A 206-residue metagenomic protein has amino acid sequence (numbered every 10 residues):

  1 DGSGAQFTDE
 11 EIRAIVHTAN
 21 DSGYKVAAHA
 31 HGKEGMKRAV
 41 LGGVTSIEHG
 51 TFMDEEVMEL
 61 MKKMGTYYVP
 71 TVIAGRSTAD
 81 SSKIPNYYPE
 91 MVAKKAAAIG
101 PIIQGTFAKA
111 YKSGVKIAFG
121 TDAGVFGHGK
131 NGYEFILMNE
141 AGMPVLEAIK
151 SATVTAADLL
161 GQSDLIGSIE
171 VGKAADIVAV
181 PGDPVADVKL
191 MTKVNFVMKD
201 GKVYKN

Functional and structural regions predicted by a protein language model:
D1-Y68, A97-I117: Histidine/acidic residue-rich metal-binding segments in metalloenzymes
N20-K25, Y87-M91, I99-D183: His/Asp/Glu-enriched, well-ordered alpha-helical/loop segment that forms or immediately abuts the divalent-metal
G32-E34, V72-A74, A123: Active-site-proximal loop/turn and secondary-structure-junction residues that shape catalytic pockets, frequently
T71, R76-K94: Active-site loop ensemble at the mouth of alpha/beta enzyme cores that anchors a bound cofactor
V72, K205-N206: C-terminal recognition in membrane/secretory proteostasis and scaffolding
A186: Small/polar (Gly/Ser/Thr/Ala-rich) solvent-exposed segments that form structured loops/beta-strands/short helices used
V197: Short aromatic-centered micro-motifs
